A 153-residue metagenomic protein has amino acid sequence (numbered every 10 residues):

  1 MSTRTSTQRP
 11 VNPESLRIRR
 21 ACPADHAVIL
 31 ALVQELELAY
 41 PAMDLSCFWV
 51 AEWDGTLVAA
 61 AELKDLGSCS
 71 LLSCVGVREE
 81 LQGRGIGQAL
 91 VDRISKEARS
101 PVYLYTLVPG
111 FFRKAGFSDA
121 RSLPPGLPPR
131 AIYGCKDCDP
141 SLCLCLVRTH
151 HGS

Functional and structural regions predicted by a protein language model:
S2-Y40, C138, L142-S153: Short amphipathic alpha-helix that is part of the acyltransferase structural core
L32-V33, V102-Y105: Short, hydrophobic beta-strand segments that form beta-sheet elements in well-ordered domains
A39-F48: A short, aromatic/hydrophobic, helix- or strand-capping loop or linear motif that either lines the entrance/gate
F48-E52, Y103: Cytosolic beta-strand hydrophobic patch enriched in CBS
V50, T56-K64, C69-G76: Conserved beta-strand in the GNAT
V75-Q82, L107-V108: A short, internal acetyl-CoA/4′-phosphopantetheine-binding micro-motif in the GNAT/acyltransferase core
G83-K96: Conserved acetyl-CoA-binding loop-helix of GNAT-fold acetyltransferases
T106-G134: Conserved active-site alpha-helix within GNAT-family acetyltransferase domains
